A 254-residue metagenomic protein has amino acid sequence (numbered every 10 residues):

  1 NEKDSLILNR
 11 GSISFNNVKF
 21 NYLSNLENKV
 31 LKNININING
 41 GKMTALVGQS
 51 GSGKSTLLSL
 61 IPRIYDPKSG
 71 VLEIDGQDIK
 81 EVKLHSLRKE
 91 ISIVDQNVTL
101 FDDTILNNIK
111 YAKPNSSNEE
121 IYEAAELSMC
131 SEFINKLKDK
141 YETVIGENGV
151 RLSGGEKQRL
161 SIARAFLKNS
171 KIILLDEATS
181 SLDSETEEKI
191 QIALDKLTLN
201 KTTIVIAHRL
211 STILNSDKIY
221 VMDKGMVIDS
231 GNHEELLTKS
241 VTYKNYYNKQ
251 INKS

Functional and structural regions predicted by a protein language model:
D4-S254: ABC-type nucleotide-binding domain
